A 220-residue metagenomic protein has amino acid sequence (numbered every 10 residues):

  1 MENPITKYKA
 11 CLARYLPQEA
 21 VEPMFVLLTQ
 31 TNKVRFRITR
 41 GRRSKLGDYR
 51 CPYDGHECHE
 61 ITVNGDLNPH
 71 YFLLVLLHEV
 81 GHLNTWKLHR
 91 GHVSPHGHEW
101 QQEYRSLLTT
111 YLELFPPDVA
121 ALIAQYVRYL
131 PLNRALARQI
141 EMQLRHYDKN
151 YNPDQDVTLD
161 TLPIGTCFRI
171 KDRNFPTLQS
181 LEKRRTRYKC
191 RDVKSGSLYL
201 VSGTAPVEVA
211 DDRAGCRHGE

Functional and structural regions predicted by a protein language model:
E2, K7-R14, E19-Y53, E60 (+2 more regions): Metalloprotease/metallohydrolase-associated module, dominated by Zn2+-dependent proteases
L74-K87: Active-site recognition of the HExxH zinc-binding catalytic motif
